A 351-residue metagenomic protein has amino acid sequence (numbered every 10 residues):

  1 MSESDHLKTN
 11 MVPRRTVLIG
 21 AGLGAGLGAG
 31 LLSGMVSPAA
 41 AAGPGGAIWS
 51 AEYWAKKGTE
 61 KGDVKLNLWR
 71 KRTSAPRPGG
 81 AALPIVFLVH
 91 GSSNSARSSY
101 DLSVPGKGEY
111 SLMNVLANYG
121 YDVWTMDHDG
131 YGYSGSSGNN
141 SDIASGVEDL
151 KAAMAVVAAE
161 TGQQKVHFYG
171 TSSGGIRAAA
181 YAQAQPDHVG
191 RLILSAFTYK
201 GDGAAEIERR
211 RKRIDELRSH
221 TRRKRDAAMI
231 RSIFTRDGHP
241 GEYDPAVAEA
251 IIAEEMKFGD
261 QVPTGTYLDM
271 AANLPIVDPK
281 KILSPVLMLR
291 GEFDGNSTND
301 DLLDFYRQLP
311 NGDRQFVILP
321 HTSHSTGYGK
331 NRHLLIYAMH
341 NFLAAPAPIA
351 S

Functional and structural regions predicted by a protein language model:
M1-V12, A25: N-terminal secretory signal peptides
G43-P78: N-terminal cap/lid segment of alpha/beta-hydrolase-fold proteins
R77-N118: Short, surface-exposed "cap/lid" segments of acyl-processing enzymes
E148-Q164: Conserved acidic catalytic loop of the alpha/beta-hydrolase fold
G175-P186: Short glycine-enriched nucleophile-adjacent loop and the immediately C-terminal alpha-helix near the catalytic center
I207-L289: Alpha/beta-hydrolase
G295-D301: Conserved alpha/beta-hydrolase "acid-adjacent" motif
T322-R332: Catalytic histidine-centered segment of alpha/beta-hydrolase-like enzymes
